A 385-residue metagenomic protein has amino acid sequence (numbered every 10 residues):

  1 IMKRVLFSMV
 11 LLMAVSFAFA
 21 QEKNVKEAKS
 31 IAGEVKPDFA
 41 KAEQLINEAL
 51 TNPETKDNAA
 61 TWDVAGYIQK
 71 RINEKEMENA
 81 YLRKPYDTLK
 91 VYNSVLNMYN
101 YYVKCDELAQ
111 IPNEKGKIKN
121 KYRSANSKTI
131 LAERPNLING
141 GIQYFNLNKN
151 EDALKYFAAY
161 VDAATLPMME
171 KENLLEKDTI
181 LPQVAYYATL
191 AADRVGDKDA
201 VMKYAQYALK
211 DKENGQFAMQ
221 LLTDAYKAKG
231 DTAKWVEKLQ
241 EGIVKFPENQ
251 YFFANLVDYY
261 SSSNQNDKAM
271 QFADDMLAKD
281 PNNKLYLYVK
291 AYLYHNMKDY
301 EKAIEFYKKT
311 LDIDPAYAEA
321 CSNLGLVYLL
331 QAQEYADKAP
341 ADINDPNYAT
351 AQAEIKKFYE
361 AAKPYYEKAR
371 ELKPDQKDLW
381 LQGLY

Functional and structural regions predicted by a protein language model:
Q21-Y81: Start-of-domain marker
A49, C105, Y160, Y207-A208 (+4 more regions): Canonical positions in the second alpha-helix
N52, L108, A163, D211 (+4 more regions): Structural marker of alpha-solenoid helical repeat scaffolds
K56-N58, P167, L181, N214-G215 (+4 more regions): Residue-level recognition of tetratricopeptide repeat
T61, M169-N173, V184, F217-A218 (+4 more regions): TPR alpha-solenoid repeat register
V64, N173-L174, I180, Y187-L190 (+5 more regions): Canonical tetratricopeptide repeat
I68-E151, K155, A159-P182, L330-Y365: Short coil/linker segments at helix-helix boundaries
